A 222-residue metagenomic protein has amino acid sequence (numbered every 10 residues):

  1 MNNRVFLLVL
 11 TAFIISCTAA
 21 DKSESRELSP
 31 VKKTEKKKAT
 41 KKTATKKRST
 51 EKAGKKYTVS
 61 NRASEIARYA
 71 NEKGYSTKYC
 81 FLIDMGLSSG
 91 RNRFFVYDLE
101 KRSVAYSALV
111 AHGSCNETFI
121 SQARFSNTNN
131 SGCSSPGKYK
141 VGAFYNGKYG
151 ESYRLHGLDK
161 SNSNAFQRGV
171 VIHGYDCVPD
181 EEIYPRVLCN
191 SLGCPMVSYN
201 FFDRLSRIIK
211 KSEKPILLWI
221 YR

Functional and structural regions predicted by a protein language model:
N2-V9: Sec-dependent signal peptide recognition, specifically the positively charged N-region followed immediately by
T11-A19: Hydrophobic h-region of N-terminal signal peptides that target proteins for export in Gram-negative bacteria
K22-L192, Y199-K210, I216: Cell wall/extracellular polymer interaction/catalysis modules
P215-R222: Low-complexity, Gly/Ser/Thr/Pro-rich intrinsically disordered linker/tail segments
